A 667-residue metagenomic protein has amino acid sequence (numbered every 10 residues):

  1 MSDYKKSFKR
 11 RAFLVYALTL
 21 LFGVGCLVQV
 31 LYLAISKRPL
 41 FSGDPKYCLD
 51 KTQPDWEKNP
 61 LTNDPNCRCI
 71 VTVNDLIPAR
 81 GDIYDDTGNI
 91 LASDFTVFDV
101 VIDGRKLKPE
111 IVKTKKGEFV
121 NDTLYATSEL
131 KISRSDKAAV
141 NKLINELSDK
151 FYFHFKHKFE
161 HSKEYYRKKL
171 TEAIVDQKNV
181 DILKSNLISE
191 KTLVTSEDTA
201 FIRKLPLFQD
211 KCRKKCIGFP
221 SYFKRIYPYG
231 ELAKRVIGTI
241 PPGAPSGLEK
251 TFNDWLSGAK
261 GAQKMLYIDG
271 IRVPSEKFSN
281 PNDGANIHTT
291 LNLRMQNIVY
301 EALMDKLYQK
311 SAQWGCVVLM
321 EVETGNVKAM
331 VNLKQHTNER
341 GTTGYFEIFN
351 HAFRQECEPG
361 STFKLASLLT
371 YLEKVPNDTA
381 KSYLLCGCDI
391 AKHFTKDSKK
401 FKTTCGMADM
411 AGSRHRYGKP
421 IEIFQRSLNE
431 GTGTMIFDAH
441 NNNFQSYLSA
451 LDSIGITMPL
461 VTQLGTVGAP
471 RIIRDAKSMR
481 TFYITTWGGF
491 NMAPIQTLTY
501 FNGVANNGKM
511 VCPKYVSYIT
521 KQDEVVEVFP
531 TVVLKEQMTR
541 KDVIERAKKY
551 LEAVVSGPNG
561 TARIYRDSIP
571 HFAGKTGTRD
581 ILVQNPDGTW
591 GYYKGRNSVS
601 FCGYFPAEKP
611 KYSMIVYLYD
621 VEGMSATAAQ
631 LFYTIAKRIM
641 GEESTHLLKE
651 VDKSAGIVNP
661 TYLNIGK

Functional and structural regions predicted by a protein language model:
M1-R340, S446-L451, D567-S568, Y617-K653 (+1 more regions): Periplasmic/cell-envelope proteins involved in peptidoglycan metabolism and beta-lactam response
A92, Y267-F278, V317-S361, A366-L618 (+1 more regions): Beta-lactam-recognizing serine transpeptidase/beta-lactamase-like catalytic domain environment
